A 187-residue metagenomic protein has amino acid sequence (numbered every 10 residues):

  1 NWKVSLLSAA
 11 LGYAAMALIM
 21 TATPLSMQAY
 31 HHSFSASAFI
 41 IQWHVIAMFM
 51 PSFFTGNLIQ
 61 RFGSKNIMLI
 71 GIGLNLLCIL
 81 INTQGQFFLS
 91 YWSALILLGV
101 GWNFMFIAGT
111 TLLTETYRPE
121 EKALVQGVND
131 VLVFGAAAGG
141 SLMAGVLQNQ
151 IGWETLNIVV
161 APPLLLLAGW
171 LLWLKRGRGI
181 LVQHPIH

Functional and structural regions predicted by a protein language model:
N1-I19, I96: Pair of pore-lining "gating" transmembrane helices in MFS-fold secondary transporters
T21-I40: Short amphipathic helix-loop junctions that connect adjacent transmembrane helices in Major Facilitator Superfamily/SLC
M50-S64, Q148: Helix-to-loop junctions at the C-terminal end of transmembrane segments in multipass secondary transporters
N66-I81, A161: Structural signature of the two symmetry-related core transmembrane helices
C78, L89-L97: Paired small-residue
F104-Y117: Intracellular juxtamembrane helix-capping segments at the cytosolic ends of symmetry-related transmembrane helices
E121-Q150: A late C-terminal transmembrane helix in Major Facilitator Superfamily
V146-L164: A membrane-interface helix-boundary motif in multi-pass transporters
